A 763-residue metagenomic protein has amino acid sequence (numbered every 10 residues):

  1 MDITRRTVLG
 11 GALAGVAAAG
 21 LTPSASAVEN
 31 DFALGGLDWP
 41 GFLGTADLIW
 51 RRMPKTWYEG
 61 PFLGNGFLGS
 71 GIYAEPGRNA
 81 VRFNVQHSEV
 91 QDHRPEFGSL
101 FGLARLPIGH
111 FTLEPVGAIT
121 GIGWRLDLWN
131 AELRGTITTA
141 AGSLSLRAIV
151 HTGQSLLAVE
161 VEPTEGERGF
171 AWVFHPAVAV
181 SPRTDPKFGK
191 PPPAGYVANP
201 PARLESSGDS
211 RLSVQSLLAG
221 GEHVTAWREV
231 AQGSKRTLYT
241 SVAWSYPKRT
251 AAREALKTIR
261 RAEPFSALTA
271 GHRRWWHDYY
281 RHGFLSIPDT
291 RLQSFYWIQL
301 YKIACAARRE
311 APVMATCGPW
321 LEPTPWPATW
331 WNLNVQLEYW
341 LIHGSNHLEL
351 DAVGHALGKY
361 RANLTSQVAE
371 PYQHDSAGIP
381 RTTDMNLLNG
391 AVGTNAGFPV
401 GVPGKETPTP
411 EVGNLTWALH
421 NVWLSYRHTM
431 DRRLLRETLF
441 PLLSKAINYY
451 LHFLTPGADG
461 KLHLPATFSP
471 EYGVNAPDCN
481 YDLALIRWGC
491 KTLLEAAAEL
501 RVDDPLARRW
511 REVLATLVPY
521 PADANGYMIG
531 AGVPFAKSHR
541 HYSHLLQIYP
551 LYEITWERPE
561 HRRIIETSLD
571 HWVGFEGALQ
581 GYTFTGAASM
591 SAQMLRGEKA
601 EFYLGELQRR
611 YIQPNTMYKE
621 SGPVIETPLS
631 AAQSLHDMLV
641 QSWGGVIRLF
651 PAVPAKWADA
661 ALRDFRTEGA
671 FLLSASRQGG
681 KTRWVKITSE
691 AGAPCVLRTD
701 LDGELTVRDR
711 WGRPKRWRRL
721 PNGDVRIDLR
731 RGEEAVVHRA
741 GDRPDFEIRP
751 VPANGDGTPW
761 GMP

Functional and structural regions predicted by a protein language model:
M1-T7: Twin-arginine (Tat) signal peptide motif
T7-A27: N-terminal export signals
V28-Y58, F62-L63, F67-T329, L348-D351 (+5 more regions): Acidic/polar, glycine-enriched structural segments that form the non-catalytic walls/loops of the carbohydrate-binding
T152-V161, A670-V696: Carbohydrate-binding surface patches
G169-A177, T688-D702: Surface-exposed beta-strand/loop patches in extracellular or lumenal glycoproteins
C317-A328, Q373-V402, K461-Y481, Y527-H539 (+3 more regions): Carbohydrate-binding/catalytic loop surfaces
W331-Q367, G378-T382, E406-R432, E437 (+3 more regions): Active-site core of glycosidic bond-cleaving carbohydrate-active enzymes
K445, Y449-A496: Acidic/histidine-rich catalytic neighborhood
